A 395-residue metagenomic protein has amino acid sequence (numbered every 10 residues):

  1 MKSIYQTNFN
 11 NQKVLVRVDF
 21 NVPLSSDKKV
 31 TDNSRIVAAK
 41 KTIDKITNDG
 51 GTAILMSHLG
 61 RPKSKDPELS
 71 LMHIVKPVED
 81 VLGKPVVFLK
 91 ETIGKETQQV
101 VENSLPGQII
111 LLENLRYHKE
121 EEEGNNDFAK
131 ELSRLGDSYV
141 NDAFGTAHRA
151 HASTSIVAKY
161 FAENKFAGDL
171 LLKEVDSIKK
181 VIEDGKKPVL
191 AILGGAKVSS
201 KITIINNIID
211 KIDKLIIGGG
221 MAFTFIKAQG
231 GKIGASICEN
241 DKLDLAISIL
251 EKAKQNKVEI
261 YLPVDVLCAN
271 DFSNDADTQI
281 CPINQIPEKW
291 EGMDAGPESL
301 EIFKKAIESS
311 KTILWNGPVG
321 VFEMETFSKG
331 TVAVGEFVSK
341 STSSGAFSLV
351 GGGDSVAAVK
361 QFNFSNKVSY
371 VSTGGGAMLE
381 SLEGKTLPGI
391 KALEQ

Functional and structural regions predicted by a protein language model:
M1-Q395: Active-site loop-to-helix "anion-binding N-cap" substructures in soluble metabolic enzymes
